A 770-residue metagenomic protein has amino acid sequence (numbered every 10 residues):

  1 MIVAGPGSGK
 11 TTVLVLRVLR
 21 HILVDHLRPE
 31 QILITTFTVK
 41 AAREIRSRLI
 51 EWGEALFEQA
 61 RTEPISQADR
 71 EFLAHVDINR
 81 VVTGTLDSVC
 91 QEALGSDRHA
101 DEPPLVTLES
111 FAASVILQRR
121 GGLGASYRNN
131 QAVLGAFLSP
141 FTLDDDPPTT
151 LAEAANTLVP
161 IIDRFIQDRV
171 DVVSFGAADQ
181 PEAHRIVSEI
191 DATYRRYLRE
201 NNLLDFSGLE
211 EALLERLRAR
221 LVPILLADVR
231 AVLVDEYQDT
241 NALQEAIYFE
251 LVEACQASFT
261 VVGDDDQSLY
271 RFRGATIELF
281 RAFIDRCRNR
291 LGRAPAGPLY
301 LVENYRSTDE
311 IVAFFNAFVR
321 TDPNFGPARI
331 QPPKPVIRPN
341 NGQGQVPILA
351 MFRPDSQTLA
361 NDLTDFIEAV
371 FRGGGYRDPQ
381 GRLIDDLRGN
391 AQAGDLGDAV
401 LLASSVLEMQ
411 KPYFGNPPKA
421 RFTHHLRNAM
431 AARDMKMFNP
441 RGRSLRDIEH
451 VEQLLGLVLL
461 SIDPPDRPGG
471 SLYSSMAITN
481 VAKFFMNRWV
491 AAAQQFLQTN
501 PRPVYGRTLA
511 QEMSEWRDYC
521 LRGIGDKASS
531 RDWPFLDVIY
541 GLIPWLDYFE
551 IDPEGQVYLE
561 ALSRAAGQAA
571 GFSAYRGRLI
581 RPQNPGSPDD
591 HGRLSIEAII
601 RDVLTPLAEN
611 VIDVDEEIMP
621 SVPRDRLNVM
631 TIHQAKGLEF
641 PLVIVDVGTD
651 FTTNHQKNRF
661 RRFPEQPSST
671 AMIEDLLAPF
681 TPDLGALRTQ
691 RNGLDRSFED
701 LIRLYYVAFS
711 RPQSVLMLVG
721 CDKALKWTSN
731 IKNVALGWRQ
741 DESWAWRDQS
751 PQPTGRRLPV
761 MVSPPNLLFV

Functional and structural regions predicted by a protein language model:
M1-D101, P223, R230, D285 (+3 more regions): P-loop NTPase Walker
M1-G9, L33, A41, V82 (+5 more regions): Conserved helicase NTPase motor core
M1-P6, E30, L73-A74, N79 (+2 more regions): Inter-lobe coupling/hinge region of RecA-like P-loop helicase motors
R20, A242-R353, S743: Conserved RecA-like helicase ATPase core segment that couples NTP binding/hydrolysis to strand translocation
V81-C90, V232-E236, V262, T605-F660 (+1 more regions): Conserved helicase core region in the C-terminal RecA-like lobe
H184, A391-D398, L402, G506-Q634 (+3 more regions): Accessory C-terminal helicase-associated subdomains
A257, R286, G389-P553, E560-S563: ATPase/helicase motor core of nucleic-acid motors
A491-P501, R624-L627, A678-Q740: C-terminal accessory regions
